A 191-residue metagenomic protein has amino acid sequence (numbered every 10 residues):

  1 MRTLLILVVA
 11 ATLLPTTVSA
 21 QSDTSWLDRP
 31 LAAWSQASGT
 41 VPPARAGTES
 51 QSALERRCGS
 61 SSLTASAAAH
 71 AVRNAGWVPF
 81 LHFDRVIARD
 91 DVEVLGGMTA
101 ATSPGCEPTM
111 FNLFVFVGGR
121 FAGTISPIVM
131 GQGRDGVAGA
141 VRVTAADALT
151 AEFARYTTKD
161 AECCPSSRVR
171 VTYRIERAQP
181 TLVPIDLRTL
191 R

Functional and structural regions predicted by a protein language model:
M1-L4: Positively charged n-region of N-terminal signal peptides that target proteins for export
I6-P15: Bacterial N-terminal signal peptides
A20-R191: Exposed acidic/polar residues on beta-strands and adjacent loops within beta-sheet cores, strongest in beta-propeller
